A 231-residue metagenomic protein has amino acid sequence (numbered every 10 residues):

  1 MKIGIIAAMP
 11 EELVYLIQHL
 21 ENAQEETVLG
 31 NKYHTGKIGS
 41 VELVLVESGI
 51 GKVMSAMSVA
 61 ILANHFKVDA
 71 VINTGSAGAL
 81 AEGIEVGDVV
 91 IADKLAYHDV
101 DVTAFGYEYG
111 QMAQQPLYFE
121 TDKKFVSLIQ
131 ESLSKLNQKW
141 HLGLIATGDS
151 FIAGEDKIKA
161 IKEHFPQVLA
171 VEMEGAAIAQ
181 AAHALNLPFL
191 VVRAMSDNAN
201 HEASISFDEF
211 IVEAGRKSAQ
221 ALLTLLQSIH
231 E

Functional and structural regions predicted by a protein language model:
M1-K123, S132: Metabolite-binding pocket within alpha/beta catalytic cores that recognizes anionic/polar moieties
K2, K67, E85, H141 (+2 more regions): Short loop/turn motifs at secondary-structure junctions
M9, G78, L95, T147-S150 (+2 more regions): Glycine-rich beta-alpha junction loops
V46, I72, V90, H141-A146 (+1 more regions): Hydrophobic/aromatic beta-strand patches that form the interior of the parallel beta-sheet core in alpha/beta enzyme
F105-A170, A181, L185: Active-site rim beta-loop-alpha module in soluble metabolic enzymes
E174: Conserved, mostly hydrophobic/aromatic
I178-E209: Zn-dependent metallopeptidase/amidohydrolase metal-coordination segment
A199-E231: His/Asp/Glu-rich mid-to-C-terminal helical/loop segments that flank catalytic regions of hydrolases
